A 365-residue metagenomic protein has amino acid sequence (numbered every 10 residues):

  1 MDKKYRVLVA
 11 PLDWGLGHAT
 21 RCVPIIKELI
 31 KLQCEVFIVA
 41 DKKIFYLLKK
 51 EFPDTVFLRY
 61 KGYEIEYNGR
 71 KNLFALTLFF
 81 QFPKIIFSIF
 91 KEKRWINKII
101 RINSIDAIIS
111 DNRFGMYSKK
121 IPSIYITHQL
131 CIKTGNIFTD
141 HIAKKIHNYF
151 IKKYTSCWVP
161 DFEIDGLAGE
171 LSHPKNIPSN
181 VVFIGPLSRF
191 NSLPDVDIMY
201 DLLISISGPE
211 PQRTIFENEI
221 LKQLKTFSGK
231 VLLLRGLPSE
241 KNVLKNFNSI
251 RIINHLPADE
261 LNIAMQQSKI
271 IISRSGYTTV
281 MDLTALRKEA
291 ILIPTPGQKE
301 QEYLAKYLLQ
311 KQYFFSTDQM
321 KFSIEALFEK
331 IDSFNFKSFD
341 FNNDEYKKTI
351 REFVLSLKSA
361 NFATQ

Functional and structural regions predicted by a protein language model:
K3-R6, D13, K31-F82, R251: Conserved nucleotide-sugar phosphate-binding/catalytic loop shared by glycosyltransferases and other
P11-V23, P211-T214: A short, glycine/small-residue-rich beta-strand->loop->alpha-helix junction that serves as a flexible
A19-L29, I44: Short amphipathic alpha-helix
I26, G185-I270, V280, M320: Donor-nucleotide binding loops and adjacent catalytic segments primarily of GT-B fold Leloir glycosyltransferases
L73-G115: Conserved nucleotide-sugar donor-binding subdomain of glycosyltransferases
T127, I132-P211, R235-S239: A nucleotide-sugar donor-handling region in carbohydrate enzymes
E260-Y303: A donor-sugar binding/catalytic signature common to diverse glycosyltransferases and related nucleotide-sugar
E329-Q365: C-terminal amphipathic helix plus adjacent low-complexity, charged tail appended to glycosyltransferase catalytic
